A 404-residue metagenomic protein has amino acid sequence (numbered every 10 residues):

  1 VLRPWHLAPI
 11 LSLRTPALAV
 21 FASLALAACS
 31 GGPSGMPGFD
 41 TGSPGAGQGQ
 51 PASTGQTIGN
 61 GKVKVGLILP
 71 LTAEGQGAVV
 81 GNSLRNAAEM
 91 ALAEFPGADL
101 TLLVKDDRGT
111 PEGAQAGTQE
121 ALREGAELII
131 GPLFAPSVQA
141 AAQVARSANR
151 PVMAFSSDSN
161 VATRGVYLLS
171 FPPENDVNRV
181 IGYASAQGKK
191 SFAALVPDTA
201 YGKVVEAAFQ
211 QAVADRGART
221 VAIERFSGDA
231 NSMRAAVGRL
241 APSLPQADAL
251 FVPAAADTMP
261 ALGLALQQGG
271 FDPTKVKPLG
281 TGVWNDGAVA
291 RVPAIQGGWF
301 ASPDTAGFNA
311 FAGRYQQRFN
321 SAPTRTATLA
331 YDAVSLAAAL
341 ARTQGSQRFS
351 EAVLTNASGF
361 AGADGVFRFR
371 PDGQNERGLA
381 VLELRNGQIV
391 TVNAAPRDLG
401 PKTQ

Functional and structural regions predicted by a protein language model:
A25-A28: C-terminal motif of bacterial Sec signal peptides marking the signal peptidase cleavage site
S30-P33: Bacterial signal peptide processing site
N82-S83, E94-N160: Beta-alpha junction/loop-to-helix N-cap segments that form part of ligand/metal-binding clefts
A121-L133, M153-F155, S191-V196, L244-M259 (+2 more regions): Periplasmic-binding protein-like
P151-M153, N160-G182, V196, I223 (+1 more regions): Short beta-strand elements at the ligand-binding edges of bilobed clamshell
L168-R225: An alpha-beta-alpha
A247, M259-Y331, Q344-G345, A395 (+1 more regions): Extracellular/periplasmic periplasmic-binding protein-like sensory domains
F319-N393, T403-Q404: Segments of small-molecule ligand-sensing domains
